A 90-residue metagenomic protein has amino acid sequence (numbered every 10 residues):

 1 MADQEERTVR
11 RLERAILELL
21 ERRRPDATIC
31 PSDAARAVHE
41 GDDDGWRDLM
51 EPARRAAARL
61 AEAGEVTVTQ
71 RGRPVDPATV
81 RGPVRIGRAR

Functional and structural regions predicted by a protein language model:
A2, R36-E51: Short helix-coil junctions and helix-kink-helix linkers
A2-V9, R90: Long, charged, low-complexity intrinsically disordered regions
R7-T28: Positively charged, polyanion-binding regions of nucleic-acid-associated proteins
D26-V38: Short acidic, hydrophobic short linear motifs in intrinsically disordered regions
A34, Q70-R71: Primarily hydrophobic membrane-targeting regions of prokaryotic envelope proteins
D44-T67: Charge-enriched amphipathic alpha-helical scaffolds
G72-R90: Short, cationic-aromatic polyanion-contact patches
